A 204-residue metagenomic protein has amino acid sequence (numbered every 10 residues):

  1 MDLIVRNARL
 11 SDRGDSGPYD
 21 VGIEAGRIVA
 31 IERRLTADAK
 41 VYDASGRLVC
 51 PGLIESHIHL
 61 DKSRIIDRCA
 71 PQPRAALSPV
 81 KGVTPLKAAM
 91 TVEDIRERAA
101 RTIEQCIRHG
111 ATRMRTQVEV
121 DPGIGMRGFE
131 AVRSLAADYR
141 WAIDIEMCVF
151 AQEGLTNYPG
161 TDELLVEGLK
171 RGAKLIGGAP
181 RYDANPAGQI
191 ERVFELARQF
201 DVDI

Functional and structural regions predicted by a protein language model:
M1-A37: N-terminal metal-binding scaffold of metallo-dependent hydrolase/deaminase domains
A8, V21, G26, G46 (+3 more regions): Divalent metal-coordination and catalytic microenvironments
R34-C50: Active-site metal-binding motif and surrounding structural segment of the metallo-beta-lactamase
R47-C69: Di-metal (Zn2+ and/or Mg2+/Mn2+) metal-binding site signature of metallo-dependent hydrolases with the MBL/beta-CASP
G52-S56, M114-T116, I143-F150, I176-G178 (+1 more regions): Hydrophobic faces of well-ordered beta-strands that scaffold small-molecule active sites in alpha/beta enzyme cores
R64-I95, E167, V193-D203: Active-site gating loops and adjacent loop-to-helix segments of metal-dependent hydrolytic enzymes
A76-M126, P180-R181, G188: Divalent metal-binding segments
R127-W141, N157-I204: Histidine/acidic residue-rich metal-binding segments in metalloenzymes
